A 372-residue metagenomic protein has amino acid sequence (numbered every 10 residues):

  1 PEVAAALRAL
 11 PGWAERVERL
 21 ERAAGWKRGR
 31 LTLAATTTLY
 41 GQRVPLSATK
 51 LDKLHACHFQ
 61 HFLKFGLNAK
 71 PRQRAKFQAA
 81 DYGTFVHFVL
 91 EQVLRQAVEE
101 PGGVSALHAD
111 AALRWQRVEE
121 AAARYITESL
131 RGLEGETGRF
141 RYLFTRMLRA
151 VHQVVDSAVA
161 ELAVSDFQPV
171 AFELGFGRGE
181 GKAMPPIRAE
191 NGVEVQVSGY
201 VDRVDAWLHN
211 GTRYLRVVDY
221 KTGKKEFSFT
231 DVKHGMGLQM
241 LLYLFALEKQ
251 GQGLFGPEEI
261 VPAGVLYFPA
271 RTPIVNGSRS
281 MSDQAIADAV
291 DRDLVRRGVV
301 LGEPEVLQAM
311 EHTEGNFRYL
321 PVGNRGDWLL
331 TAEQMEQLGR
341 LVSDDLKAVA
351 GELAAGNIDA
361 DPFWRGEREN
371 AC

Functional and structural regions predicted by a protein language model:
P1-C372: Structural signature of nuclease core domains in nucleic-acid processing machines
